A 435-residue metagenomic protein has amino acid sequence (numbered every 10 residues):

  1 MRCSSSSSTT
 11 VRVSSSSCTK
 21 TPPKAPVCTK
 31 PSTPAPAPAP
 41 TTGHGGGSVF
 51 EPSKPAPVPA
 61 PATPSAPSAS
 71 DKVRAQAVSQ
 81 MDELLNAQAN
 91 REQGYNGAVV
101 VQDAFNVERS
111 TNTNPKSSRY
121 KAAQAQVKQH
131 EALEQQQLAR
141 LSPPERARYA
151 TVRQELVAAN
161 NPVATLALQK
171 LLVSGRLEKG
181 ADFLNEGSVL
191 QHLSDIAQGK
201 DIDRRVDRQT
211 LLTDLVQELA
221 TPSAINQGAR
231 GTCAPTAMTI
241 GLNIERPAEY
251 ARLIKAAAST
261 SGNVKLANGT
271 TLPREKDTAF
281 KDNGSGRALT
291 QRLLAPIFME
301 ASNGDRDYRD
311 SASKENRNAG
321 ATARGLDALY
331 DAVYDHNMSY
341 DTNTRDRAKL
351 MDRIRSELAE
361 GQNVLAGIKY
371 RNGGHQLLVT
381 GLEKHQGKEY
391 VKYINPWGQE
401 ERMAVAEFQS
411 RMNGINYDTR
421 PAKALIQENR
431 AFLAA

Functional and structural regions predicted by a protein language model:
M1-V78, E83-A87, E92-Q93, S110 (+1 more regions): Non-Sec secretion/translocation targeting segments of pathogen effectors
R2, P115, L133-L138, P144 (+1 more regions): Exposed, interaction-prone regions of secreted/extracellular proteins
R2, T29, C233, R274-E275 (+1 more regions): Short amphipathic beta-strand/extended segments with alternating polar/hydrophobic composition
P31, A77, A139-S142, R148-V152 (+1 more regions): Active-site signature of cysteine proteases
R74-A77, M81, G94-D103, R119-E131 (+2 more regions): Short amphipathic alpha-helical heptad-repeat segments
R146-R148, V152, Q191, D195-R309 (+4 more regions): Active-site nucleophile-adjacent alpha helix/oxyanion-hole segment immediately C-terminal to the catalytic cysteine
A159-I202: Non-catalytic propeptide/linker segments at domain boundaries
E300-A332: Active-site cradle of extracellular carbohydrate-active enzymes
